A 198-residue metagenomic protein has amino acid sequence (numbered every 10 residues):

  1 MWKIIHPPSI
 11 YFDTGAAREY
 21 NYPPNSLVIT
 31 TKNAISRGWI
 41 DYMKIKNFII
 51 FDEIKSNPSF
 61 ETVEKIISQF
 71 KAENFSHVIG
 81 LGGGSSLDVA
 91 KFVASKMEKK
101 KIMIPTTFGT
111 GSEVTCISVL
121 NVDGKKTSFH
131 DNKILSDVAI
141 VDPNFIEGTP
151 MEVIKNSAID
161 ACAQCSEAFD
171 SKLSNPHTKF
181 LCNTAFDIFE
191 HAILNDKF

Functional and structural regions predicted by a protein language model:
M1-H77: ATP/NTP phosphate-donor binding region
S9, N25-L27, I49, S76-I79 (+3 more regions): Structural motif
S36-G38, F60, S85-F92, G111-V114: Short glycine/serine/threonine-rich phosphate/pyrophosphate-binding segments that cradle anionic phosphate groups
F70-V93, M97-F108: A short, small-residue-rich loop immediately preceding and capping a beta-strand
M97-A185: A glycine/threonine-rich phosphate-anchoring loop and its flanking beta-alpha core in nucleotide/phosphate-binding
A185-F198: Oxyanion-binding "anion nests"
